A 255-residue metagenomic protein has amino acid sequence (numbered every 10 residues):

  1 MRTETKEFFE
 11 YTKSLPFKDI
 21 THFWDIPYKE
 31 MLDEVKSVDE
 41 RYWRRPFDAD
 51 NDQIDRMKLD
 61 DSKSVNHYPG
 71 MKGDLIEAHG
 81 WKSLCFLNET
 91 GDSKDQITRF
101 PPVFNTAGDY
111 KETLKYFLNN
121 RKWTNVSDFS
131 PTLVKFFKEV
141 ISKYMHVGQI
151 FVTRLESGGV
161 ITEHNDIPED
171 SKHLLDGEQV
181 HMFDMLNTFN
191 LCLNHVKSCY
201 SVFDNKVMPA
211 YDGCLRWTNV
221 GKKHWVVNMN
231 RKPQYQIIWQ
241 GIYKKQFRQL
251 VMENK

Functional and structural regions predicted by a protein language model:
M1-Y144: Non-heme Fe(II)/2-oxoglutarate
K143-H146, H181-M185: A short catalytic or substrate-binding loop motif that flags glycine-/basic-rich loops and adjacent residues that bind
V147-I150, G158-V160, L186-N190, S198 (+2 more regions): Extracellular structured ligand-interaction cores
V152-M182: Conserved short histidine dyad/triad with adjacent acidic residue
T162-D166, H173-L175, C199-N205, D212 (+1 more regions): A short secondary-structure junction signal
H164, C199-V202, T218-N230: Short beta-strand His + acidic residue motifs that chelate non-heme Fe in jelly-roll/DSBH and cupin folds
D184-Y211: A short beta-strand-loop-beta hairpin characteristic of the jelly-roll/cupin
N187-C192, L215-W217, R231-Q249: A short hydrophobic beta-strand segment most commonly corresponding to one strand of the jelly-roll/cupin
